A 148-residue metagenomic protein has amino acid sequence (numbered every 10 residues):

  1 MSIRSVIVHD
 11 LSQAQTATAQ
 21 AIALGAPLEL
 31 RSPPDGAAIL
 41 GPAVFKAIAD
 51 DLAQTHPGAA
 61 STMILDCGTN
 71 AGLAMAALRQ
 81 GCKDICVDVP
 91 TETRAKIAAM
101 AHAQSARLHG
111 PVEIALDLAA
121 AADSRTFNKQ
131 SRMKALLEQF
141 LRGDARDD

Functional and structural regions predicted by a protein language model:
M1-S61: Conserved N-terminal beta1-alpha1 strand-loop-helix module at the mouth
S2-L11, A59-G68, A115-N128: Active-site mouth loops of central-metabolism enzymes
L11-A19, A43-K46, A71-M75, R79 (+3 more regions): Amphipathic, non-transmembrane alpha-helical secondary structure
I22-P27, A76-I85, Q104-R107: Glycine-enriched alpha-helix->loop->beta-strand junction motifs that scaffold or abut catalytic
G25-P27, S32-G36, P90-D148: Conserved anion-binding
L40, L73-M75, A119-A121: Short, solvent-exposed polar/charged micro-motifs at secondary-structure junctions
A49-P57, L78, A98-H102: Surface-exposed amphipathic alpha-helices with a cationic face
T62-M100: Mid-chain, well-packed structural core segment of small domains
